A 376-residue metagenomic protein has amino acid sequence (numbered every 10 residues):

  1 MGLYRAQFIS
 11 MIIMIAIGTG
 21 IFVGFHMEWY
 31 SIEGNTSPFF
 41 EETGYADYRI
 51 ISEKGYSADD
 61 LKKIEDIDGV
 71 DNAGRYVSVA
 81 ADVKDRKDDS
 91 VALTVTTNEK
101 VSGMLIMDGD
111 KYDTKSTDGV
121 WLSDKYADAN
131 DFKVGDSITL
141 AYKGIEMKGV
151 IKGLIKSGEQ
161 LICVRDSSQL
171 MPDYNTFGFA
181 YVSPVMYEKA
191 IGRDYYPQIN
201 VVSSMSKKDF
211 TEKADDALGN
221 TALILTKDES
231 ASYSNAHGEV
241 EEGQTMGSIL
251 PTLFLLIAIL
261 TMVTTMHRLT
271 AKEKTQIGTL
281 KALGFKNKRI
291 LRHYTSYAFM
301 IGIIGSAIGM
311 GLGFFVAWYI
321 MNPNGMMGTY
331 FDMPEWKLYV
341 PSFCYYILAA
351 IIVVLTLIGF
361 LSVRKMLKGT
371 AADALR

Functional and structural regions predicted by a protein language model:
M1-I259, N287, M327: Membrane transport/envelope proteins' first extracytoplasmic loop
G2-L3, S37-E41, T275-A282, A372-D373: Short amphipathic alpha-helical coupling elements at transmembrane boundaries
I12-A16, T252-L255, T295, F299 (+2 more regions): Residue-level signature of the transmembrane alpha-helical core of multi-pass small-molecule transporters
I32, T43, T265-G278: Transmembrane helix boundary and interhelical loop/hinge segments in multi-pass membrane proteins
V240, Q244, F331-F343: Membrane-interface segments at the starts/ends of alpha-helical transmembrane spans
V263-R268, T275, F299-F331, P341-K368: Small-residue-rich transmembrane alpha-helices
L367-R376: Short cytosolic juxtamembrane segments of multi-pass membrane proteins
